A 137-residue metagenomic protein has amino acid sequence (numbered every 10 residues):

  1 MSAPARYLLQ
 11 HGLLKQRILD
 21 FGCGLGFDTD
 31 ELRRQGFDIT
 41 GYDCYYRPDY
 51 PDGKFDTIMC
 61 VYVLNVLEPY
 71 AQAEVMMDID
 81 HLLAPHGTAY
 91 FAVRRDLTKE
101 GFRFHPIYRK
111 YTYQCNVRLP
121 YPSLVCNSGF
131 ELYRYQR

Functional and structural regions predicted by a protein language model:
M1-G53, D78, T88-R137: Class I (Rossmann-like) S-adenosyl-L-methionine-dependent methyltransferase catalytic domain, capturing the SAM-binding
M59: A conserved beta-strand element that flanks and buttresses the S-adenosyl-L-methionine
Y62-V63: Short catalytic micro-motifs in class I SAM-dependent methyltransferases
A73-P85: A short glycine-rich, Lys/Arg-flanked "PGG" loop and its adjoining helix->strand segment in the class I
